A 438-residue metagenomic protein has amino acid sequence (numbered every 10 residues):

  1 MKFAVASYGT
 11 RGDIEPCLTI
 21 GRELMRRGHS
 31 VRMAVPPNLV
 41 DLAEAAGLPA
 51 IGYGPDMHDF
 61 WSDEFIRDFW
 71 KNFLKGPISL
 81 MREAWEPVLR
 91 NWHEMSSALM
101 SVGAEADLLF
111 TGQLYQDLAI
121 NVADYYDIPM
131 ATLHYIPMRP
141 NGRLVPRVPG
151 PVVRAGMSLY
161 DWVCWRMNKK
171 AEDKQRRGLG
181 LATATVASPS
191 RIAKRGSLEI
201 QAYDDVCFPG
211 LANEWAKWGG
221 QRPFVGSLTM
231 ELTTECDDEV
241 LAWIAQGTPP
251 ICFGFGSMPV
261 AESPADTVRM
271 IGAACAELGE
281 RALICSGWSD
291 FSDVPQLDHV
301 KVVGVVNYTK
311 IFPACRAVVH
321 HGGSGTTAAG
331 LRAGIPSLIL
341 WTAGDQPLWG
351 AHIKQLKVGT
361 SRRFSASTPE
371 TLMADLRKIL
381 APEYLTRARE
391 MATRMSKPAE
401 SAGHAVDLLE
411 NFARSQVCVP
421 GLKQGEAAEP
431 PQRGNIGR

Functional and structural regions predicted by a protein language model:
M1-I51: N-terminal subdomain of nucleotide-sugar transferases
G21, L109-T111, V303-H352: A donor-sugar binding/catalytic signature common to diverse glycosyltransferases and related nucleotide-sugar
Y53-A106, W162, E172: Phosphate/nucleotide-donor binding subsite
V88-M157, V206: Conserved nucleotide-sugar donor-interacting segment of glycosyltransferase catalytic cores, predominantly GT-B
E105, P369-R438: C-terminal amphipathic helix plus adjacent low-complexity, charged tail appended to glycosyltransferase catalytic
P129-P209, K217-G220: Active-site-proximal region of nucleotide-activated glycan assembly enzymes, centered on histidine/acidic-rich loops
V206-A317: Donor-nucleotide binding loops and adjacent catalytic segments primarily of GT-B fold Leloir glycosyltransferases
G344-D375, T386: Change "using UDP/GDP/dTDP sugars" to "using nucleotide sugars
